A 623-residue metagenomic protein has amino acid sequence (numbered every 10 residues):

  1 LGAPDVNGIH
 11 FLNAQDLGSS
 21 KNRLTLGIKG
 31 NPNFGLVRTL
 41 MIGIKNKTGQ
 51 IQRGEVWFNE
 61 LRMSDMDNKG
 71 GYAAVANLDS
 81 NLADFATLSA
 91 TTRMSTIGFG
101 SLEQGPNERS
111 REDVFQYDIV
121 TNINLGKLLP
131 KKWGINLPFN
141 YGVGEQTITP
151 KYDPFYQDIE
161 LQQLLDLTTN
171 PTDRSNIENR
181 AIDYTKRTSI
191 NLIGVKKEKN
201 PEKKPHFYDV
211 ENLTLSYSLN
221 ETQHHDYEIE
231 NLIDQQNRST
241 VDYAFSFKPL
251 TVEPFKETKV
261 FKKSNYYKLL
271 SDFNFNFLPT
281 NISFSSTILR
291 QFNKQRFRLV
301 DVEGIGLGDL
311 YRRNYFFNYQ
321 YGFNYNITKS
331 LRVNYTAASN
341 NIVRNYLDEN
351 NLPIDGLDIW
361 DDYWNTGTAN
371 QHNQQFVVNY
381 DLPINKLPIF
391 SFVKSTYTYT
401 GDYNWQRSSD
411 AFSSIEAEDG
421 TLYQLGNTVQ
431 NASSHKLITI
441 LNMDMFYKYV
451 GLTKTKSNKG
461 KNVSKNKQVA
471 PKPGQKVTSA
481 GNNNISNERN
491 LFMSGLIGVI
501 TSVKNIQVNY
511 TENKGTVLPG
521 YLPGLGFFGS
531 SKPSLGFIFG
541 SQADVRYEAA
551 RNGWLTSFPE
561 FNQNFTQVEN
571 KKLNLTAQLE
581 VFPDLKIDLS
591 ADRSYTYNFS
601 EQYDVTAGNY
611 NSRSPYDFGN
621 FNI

Functional and structural regions predicted by a protein language model:
L1-I51: Extracellular beta-strand ligand-recognition surfaces/modules
N46-I623: Exposed, low-structure sequence patches enriched in small/polar residues
